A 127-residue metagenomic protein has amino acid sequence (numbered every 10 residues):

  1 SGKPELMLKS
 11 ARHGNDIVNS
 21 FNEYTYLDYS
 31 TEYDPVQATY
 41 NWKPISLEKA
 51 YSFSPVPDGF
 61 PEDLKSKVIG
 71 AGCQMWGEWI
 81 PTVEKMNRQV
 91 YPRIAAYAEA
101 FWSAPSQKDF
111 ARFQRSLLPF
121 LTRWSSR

Functional and structural regions predicted by a protein language model:
S1-R127: Substrate-binding groove of N-acetylhexosamine-processing glycoside hydrolases
